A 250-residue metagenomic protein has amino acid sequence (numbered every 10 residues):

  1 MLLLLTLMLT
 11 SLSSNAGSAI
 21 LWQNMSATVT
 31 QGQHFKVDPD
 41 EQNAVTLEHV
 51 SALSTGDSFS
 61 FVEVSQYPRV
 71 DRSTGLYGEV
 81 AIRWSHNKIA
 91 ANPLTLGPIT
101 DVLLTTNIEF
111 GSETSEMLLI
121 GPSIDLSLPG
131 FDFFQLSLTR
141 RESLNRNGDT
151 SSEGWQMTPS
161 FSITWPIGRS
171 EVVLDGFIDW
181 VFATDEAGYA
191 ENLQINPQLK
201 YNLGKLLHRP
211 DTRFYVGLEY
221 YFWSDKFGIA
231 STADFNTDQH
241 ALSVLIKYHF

Functional and structural regions predicted by a protein language model:
S11-S14: N-terminal signal peptide c-region/cleavage motif recognized by signal peptidases
G17-Q23, T55-F59, H86-L103, S127-Q135 (+2 more regions): Short loop/turn motifs that connect adjacent beta-strands in outer-membrane beta-barrel proteins
G17-S65: Short glycine/proline- and aromatic-enriched beta-strand/turn motifs that initiate or cap beta-hairpins
A27-Q31, S60-V64, L104-I108, L136-R140 (+2 more regions): Transmembrane beta-barrel strands of outer-membrane/channel proteins
V37-E41, V70-L76, S112-E116, N147-G154 (+2 more regions): Replace "Gram-negative outer membrane beta-barrel proteins" with "bacterial and organellar outer membrane beta-barrel
L47, V80-I82, I120-P122, P159-F161 (+2 more regions): Membrane-embedded beta-strands of outer-membrane beta-barrel proteins, especially the hydrophobic/small aromatic
R141-Y215, F222-K226, Y248-F250: Outer-membrane beta-barrel transmembrane domain signature
D238-F250: Outer-membrane beta-barrel "beta-signal"
